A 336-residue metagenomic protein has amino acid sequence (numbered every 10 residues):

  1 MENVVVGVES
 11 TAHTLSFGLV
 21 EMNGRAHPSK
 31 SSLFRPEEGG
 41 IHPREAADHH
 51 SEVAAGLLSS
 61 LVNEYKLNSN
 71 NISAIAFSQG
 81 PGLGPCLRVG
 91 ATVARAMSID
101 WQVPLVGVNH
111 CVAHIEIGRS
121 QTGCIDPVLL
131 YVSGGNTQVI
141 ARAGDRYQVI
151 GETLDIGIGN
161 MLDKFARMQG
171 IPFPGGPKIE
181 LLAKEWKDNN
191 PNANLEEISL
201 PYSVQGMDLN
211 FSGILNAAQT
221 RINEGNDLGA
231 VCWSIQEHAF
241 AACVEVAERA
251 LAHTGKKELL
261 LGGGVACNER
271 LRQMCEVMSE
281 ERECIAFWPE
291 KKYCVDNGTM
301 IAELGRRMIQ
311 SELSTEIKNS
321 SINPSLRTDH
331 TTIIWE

Functional and structural regions predicted by a protein language model:
M1-E2, G107-V128, L304: Conserved phosphate-binding catalytic cores of ATP/NTP-utilizing and phosphoryl-transfer enzymes
E2-P81, H110: N-terminal beta-alpha supersecondary unit
N3-G7, A74-A76, C86, P127-Y131 (+1 more regions): Short glycine-aspartate micro-motif
N71-I117: Glycine-rich phosphate-binding loop and adjoining helix at the ATP-binding site of ATP-dependent phosphoryl-transfer
F77-G80, M97, S133, L259-N268: Glycine-rich beta-strand-to-loop/alpha-helix junction loops that act as flexible
G107-V108, E276-I301, S314: Conserved phosphate-binding/catalytic loops in two-lobed NTP-binding clefts
G144-D188, N216, T220-N226: Glycine-rich phosphate-binding loop plus the immediately following alpha-helix
L181-L259, N268-V277, E281-R282, I309-E312 (+1 more regions): A contiguous, well-structured pocket-lining segment that forms one wall/lid of small-molecule binding clefts in soluble
